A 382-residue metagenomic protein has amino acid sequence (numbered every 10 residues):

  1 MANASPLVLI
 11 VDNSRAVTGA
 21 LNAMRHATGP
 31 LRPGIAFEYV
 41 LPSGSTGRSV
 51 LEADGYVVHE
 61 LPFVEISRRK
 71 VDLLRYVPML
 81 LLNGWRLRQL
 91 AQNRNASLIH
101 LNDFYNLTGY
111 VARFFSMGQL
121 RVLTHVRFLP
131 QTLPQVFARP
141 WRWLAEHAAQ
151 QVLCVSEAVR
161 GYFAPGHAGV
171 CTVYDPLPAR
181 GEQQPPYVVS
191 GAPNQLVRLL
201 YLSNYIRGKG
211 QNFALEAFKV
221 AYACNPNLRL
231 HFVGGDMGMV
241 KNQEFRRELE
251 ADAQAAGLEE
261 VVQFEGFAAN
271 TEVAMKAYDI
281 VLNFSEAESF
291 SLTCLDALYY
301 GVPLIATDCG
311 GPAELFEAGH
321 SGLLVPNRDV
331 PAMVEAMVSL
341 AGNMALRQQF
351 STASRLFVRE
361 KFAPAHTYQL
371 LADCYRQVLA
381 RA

Functional and structural regions predicted by a protein language model:
V8-L9, G191-K209, L215-F218, L230-V233: Conserved donor-binding/catalytic core segment of Leloir-type glycosyltransferases
I10-T18, P30-L74, V159-Y162, G238 (+1 more regions): N-terminal strand-loop element at the rim of the active site of nucleotide-sugar-dependent glycosyltransferases
T18-H26, V197, I206-A223, E244 (+3 more regions): A conserved mid-protein helix/loop that constitutes part of the nucleotide-sugar donor-binding site
V50, H231-E259, L346: Short, structured helix-loop element that forms part of the nucleotide-activated donor/catalytic region
N83, L101-L107, V126: Short His-centered aromatic/hydrophobic patch
F267, E286: Aromatic "clamp/platform" in nucleotide-sugar-dependent glycosyltransferases that forms part of the donor/acceptor
P303-A306: Short hydrophobic beta-strand element within catalytic cores of glycosyltransferases and related nucleotide-activated
E317-G319, L323-V330, S339-M344: Conserved acidic donor-binding segment of nucleotide-sugar-dependent glycosyltransferases
